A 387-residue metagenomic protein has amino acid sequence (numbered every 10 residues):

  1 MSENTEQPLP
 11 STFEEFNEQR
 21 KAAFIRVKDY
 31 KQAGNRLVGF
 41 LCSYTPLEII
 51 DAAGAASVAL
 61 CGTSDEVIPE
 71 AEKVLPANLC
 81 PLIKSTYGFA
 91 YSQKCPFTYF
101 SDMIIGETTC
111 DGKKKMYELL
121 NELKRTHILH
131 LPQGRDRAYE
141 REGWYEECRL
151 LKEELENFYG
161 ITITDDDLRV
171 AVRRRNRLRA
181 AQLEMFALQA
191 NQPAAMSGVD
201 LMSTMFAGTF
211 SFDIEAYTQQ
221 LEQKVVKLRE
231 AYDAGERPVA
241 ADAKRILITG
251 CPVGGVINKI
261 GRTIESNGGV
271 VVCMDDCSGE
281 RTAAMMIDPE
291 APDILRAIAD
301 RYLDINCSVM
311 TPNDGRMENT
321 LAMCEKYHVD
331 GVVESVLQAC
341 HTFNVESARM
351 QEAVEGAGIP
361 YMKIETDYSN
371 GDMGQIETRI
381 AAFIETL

Functional and structural regions predicted by a protein language model:
S2-E3, A348-L387: Peripheral docking tails and interdomain loops at the edges of cofactor- or intermediate-handling domains
S2-R36, R149, E153-V271, D275-M286: A charged, amphipathic alpha-helical module
Q32, I49-T63, E70-A71, C251-P312 (+1 more regions): Redox- and metal-dependent alpha/beta enzyme cores, enriched for Fe-S-associated oxidoreductases and cofactor-handling
L37-G39, Y44-K94, D102, T109 (+1 more regions): An N-terminal, globular interaction/scaffold subdomain
L41, L247-T249, S335: Short hydrophobic segments within beta-strands
Y87-N157: Acidic/His-rich segments in extracytoplasmic proteins that coordinate ligands and/or metal ions
A90, T311-H328, V345-E346: A short, acidic, amphipathic alpha-helical segment used as a generic capping/interface helix at domain edges
S101, C324, H328-V333: Proline-aspartate-enriched helix->loop->beta-strand connector
